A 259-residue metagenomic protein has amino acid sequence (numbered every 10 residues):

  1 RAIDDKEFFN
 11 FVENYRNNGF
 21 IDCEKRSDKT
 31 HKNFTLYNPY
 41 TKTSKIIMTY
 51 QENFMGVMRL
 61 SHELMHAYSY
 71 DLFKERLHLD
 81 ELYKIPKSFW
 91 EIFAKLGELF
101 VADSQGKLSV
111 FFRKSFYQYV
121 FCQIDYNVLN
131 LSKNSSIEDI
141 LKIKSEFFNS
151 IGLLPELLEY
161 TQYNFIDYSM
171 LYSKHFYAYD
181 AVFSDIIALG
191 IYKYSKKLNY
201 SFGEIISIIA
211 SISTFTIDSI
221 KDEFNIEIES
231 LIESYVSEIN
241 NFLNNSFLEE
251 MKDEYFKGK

Functional and structural regions predicted by a protein language model:
R1-K45: Contiguous, non-catalytic segments that form substrate-binding/exosite surfaces or channel walls
D5-K6, F34, N53, V57 (+2 more regions): Conserved functional hotspot residues or short segments at active or partner-binding sites across diverse domains
T41-S61: Short pre-active-site segment immediately N-terminal to the catalytic Zn-binding motif
R59-E63, A67, D71, I92: Catalytic glutamate of the conserved HExxH
H66, I92-K95, L99, K114 (+5 more regions): Feature representing long, continuous alpha-helical segments
F73-K74, Y83-F116, S184, I220: Post-HExxH zinc-binding segment in Zn-dependent metallohydrolases
V101-V120, V128, S132-S136, L198-S207: Short helix/loop segments within enzyme catalytic domains that coordinate or immediately flank catalytic cofactors
N134-K259: C-terminal, non-catalytic "cap/extension" segments appended to globular domains
